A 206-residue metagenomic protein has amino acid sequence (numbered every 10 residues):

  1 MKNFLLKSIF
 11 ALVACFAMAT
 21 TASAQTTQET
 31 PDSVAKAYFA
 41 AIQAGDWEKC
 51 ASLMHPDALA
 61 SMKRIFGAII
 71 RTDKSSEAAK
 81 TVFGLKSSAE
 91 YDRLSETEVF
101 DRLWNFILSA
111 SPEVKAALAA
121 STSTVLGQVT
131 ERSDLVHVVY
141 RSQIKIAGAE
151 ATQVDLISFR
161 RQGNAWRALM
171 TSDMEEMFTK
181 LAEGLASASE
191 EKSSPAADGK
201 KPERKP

Functional and structural regions predicted by a protein language model:
M1-K7: Positively charged n-region of N-terminal signal peptides that target proteins for export
N3, F66, E77-K80, S187-A188: Short alpha-helix boundary/capping motifs
S8-A19: Bacterial N-terminal signal peptides
A22-E77: Short, low-complexity N-terminal intrinsically disordered segments enriched in polar/charged residues
Q25-T26, I70-G148, K201, P206: Surface-exposed, charged secondary-structure patches
H55, S95-E98, T171: Helix N-terminus capping/helix-initiation residues
K63-F66, I70, W104, L108 (+2 more regions): Residue-level detector of alpha-helical secondary structure
E113, S121-P206: Low-complexity, intrinsically disordered terminal/linker segments enriched in charged and Gly/Pro repeats
